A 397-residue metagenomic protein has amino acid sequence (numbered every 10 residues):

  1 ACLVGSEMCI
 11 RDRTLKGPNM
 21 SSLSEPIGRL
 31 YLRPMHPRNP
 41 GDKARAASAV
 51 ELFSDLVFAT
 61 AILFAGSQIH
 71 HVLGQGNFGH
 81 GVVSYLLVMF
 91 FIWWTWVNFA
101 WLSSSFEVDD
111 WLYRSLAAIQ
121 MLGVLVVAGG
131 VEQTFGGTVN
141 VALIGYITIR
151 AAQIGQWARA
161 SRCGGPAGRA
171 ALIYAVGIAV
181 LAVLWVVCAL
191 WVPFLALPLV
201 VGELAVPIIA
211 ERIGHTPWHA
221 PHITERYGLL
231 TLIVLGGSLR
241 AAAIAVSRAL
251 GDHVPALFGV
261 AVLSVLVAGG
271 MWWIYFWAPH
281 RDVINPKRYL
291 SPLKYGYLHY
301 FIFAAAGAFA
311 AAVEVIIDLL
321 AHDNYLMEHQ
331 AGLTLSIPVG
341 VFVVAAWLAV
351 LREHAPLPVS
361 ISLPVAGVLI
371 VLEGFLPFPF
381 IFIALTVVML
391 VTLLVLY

Functional and structural regions predicted by a protein language model:
A1, N19-S22: Intrinsically disordered, low-structural-confidence terminal and linker regions
C2-I10: Short, small-residue-biased leader/transition segments that mark boundaries at the very start of proteins
S21-S48, L52, V57, Y85-F106 (+8 more regions): Predominantly late transmembrane helices and immediately cytosolic-facing juxtamembrane segments
L56-H71, E373: Alpha-helical transmembrane segments of multi-pass membrane proteins
G66-H80, S104, Q133: Short, hydrophobic transmembrane alpha-helix segments
V192-L197, P377-V388: Loop-to-transmembrane alpha-helix initiation sites
A331, L372-I381: Intrinsically disordered cytosolic tails
